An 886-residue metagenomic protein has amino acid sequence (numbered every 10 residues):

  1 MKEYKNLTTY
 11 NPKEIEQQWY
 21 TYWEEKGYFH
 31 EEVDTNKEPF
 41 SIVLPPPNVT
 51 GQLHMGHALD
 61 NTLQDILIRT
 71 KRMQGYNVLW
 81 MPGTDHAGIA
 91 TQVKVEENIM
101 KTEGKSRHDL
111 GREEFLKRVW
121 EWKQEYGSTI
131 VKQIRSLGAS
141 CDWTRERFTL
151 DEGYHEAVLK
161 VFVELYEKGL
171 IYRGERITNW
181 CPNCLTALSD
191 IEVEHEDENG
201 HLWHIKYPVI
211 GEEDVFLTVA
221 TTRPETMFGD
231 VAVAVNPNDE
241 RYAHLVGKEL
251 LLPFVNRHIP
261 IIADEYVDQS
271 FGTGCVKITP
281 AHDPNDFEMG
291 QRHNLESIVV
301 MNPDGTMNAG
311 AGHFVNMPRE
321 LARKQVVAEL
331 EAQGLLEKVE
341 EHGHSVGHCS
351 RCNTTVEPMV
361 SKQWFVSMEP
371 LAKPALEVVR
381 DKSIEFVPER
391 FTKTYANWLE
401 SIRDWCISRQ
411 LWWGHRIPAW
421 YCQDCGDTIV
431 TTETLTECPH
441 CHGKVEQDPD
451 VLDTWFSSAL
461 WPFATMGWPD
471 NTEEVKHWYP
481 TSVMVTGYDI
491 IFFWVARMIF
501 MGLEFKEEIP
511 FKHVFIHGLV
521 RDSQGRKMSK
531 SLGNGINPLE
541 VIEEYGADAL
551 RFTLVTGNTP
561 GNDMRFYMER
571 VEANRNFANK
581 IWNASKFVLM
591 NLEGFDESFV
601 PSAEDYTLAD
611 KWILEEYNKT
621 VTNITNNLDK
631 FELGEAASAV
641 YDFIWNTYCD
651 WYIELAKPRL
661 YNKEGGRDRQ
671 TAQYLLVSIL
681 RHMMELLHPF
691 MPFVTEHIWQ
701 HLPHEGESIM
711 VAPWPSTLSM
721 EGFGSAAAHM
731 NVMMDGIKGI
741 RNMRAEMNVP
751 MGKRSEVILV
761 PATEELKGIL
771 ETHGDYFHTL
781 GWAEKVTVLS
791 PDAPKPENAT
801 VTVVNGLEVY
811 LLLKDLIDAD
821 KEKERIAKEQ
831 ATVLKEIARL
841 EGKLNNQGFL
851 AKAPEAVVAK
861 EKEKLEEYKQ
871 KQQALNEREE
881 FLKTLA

Functional and structural regions predicted by a protein language model:
M1-M55, V78, S350, I581: Non-catalytic terminal extensions that flank enzyme cores
Y4, Q18, E25-K26, E96-F216 (+10 more regions): Residue patterns forming the tRNA-binding/recognition surfaces of aminoacyl-tRNA synthetases and related DALR
D34-V95, V158, V219-T222, T226 (+5 more regions): N-terminal catalytic cores of NTP/NDP-binding nucleotidyl/phosphoryl-transfer enzymes
T35-K37, P45-P46, L79-Q92, E146-Y154 (+4 more regions): Short, solvent-exposed turn/loop segments enriched in Gly/Ser/Thr/Pro and often Arg
H57, P284-M289, A496-F505, V640: Alpha-helical support elements that line or immediately flank enzyme active sites and cofactor-binding pockets
A58-I66, T218-P253, V276-D283, H293-V299 (+3 more regions): Extended active-site and interfacial segments that coordinate phosphate-rich ligands in large catalytic machineries
R69-N77, N98-H108, K132, S136-C141 (+18 more regions): Secondary-structure transition/capping motifs at alpha-helix termini and the adjoining loop/turn into the next element
H204, N397-F456, L460, E504-A547 (+1 more regions): Feature 926 captures the class I aminoacyl-tRNA synthetase adenylation module centered on the KMSKS loop
